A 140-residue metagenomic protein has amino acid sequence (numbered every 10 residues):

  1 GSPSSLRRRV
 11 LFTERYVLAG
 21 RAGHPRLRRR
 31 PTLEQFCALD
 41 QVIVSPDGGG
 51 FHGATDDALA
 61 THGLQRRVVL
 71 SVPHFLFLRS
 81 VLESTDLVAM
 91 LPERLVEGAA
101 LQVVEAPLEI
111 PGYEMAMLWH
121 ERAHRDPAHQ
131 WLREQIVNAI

Functional and structural regions predicted by a protein language model:
G1, A22, G48, P92-L95 (+1 more regions): Short secondary-structure boundary segments
G1-Y16, G20, R30, A100-A106: Short beta-strand-centered segments that line the small-molecule binding cleft or hinge of alpha/beta clamshell
R15-V17, D40, E114: Structural motif
G20, R26-L33, L39-H62, R125-H129 (+1 more regions): Secondary-structure junction motif
F36, S80-E83, M117: Hydrophobic residues within well-ordered alpha-helices
D47-V103: Hydrophobic hinge/microswitch elements
E114, L118-I140: Extended ligand-binding regions for polar small-molecule ligands
